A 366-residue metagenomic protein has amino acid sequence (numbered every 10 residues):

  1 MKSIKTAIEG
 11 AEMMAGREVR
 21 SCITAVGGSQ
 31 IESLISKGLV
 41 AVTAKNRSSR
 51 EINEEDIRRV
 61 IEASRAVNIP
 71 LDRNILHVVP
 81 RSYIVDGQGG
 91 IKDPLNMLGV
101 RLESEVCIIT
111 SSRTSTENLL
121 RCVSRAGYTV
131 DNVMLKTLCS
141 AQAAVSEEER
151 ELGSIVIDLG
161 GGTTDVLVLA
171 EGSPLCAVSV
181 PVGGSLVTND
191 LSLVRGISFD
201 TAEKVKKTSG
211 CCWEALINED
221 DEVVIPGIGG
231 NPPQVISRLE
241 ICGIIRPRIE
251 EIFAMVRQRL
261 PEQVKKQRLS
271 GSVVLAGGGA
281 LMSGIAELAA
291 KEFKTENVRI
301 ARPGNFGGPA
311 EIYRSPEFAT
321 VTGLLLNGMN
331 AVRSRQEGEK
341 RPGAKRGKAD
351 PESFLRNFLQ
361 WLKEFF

Functional and structural regions predicted by a protein language model:
M1-V156, S173-L175, G184, R195-C242 (+5 more regions): Nucleotide/phosphate-binding catalytic cleft detector across ATP-hydrolyzing and phosphate-transferring enzymes
V26, S111, G210-W213, R268-E292: Glycine-rich phosphate-binding loops at beta-strand->alpha-helix junctions
V26-G28, V156-T163, L169-G172, P181-S185 (+1 more regions): A short acidic Gly-Thr/Ser loop motif
S36-K37, V168-A170, A286-L288: Short amphipathic alpha-helical segments
C176, L275-L326: Nucleotide-binding motor/catalytic cores of P-loop/tubulin-like NTPases across gene-expression machines
